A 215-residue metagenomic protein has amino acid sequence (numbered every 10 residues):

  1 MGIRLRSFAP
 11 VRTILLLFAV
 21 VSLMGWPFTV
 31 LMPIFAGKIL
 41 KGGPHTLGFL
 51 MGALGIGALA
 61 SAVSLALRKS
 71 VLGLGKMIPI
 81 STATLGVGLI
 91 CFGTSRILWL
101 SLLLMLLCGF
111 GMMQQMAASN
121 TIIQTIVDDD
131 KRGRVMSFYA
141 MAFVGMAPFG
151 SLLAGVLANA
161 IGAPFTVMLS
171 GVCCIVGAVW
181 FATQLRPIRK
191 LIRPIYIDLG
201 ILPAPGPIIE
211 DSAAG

Functional and structural regions predicted by a protein language model:
M1-L5: Hydrophobic alpha-helical segments of integral membrane proteins, encompassing both true transmembrane helices
R6-A9, M32-G215: C-terminal transmembrane bundle of multi-pass solute transporters/carriers
R6-P27, L106: Pair of pore-lining "gating" transmembrane helices in MFS-fold secondary transporters
